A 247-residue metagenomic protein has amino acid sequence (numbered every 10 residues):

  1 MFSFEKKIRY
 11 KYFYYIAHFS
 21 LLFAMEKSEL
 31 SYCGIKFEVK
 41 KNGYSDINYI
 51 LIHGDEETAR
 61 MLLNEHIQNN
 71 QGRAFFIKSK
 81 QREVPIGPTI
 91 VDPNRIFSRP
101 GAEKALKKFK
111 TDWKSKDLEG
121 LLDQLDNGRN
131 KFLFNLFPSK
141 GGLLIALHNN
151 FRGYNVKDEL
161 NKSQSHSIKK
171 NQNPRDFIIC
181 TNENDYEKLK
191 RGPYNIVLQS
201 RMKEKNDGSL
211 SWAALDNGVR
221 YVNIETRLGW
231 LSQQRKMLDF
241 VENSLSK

Functional and structural regions predicted by a protein language model:
E5, Y10, F23-K247: Structured catalytic-domain cores with a bias toward divalent-metal coordination
Y14-S20: Bacterial N-terminal signal peptides
